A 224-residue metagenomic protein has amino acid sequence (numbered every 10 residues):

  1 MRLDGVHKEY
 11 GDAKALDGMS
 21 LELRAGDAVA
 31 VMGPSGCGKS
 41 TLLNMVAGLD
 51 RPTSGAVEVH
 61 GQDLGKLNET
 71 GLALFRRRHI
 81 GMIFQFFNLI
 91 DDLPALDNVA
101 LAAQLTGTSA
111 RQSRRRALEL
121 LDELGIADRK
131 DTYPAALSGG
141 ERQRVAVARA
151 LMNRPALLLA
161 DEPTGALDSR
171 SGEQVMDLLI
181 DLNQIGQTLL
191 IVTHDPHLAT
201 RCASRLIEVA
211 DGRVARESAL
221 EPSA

Functional and structural regions predicted by a protein language model:
M1-A203, E208-A210: ABC family nucleotide-binding domain
S109, S223-A224: Alpha-helix capping and helix-coil boundary motifs
D211-P222: Conserved switch/coupling elements of ABC/ABC-like ATPase nucleotide-binding domains
